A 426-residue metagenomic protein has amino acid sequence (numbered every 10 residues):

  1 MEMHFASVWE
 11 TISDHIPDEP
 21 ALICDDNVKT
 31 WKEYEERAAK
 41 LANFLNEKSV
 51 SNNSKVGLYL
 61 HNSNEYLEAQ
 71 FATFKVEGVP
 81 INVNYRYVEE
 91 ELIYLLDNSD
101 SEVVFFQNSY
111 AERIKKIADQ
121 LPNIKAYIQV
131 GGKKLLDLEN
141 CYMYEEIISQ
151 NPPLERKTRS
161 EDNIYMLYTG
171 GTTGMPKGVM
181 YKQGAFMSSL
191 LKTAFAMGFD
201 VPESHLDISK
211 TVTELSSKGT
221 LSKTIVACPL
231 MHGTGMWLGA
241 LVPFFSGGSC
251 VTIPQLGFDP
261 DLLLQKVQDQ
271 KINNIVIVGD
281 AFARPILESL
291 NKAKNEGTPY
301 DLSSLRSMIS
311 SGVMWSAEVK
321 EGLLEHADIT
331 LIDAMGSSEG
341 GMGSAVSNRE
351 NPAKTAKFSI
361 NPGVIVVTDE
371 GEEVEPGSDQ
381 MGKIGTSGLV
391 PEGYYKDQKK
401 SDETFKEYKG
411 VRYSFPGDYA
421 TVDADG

Functional and structural regions predicted by a protein language model:
D18-S63, F71, V88-I93: Conserved AMP-binding/adenylate-forming core of the ANL superfamily
D26, R113-E161, G170, G184-M187 (+1 more regions): ANL superfamily adenylate-forming
E47-K48, K75-E146: Structural core segment of the AMP-binding/adenylate-forming
Y59, G385-G426: Conserved ATP-binding/catalytic segment of the ANL
N151-Y168, G174-M175, T213-K223: Conserved pre-ATP/AMP-binding loop-to-beta segment of ANL
G171, S246, I272-I277, L287-A353 (+2 more regions): Gly/Ser/Thr-rich phosphate-binding loop
S189-A227, M231-V276, S289, A293-K294: Conserved AMP-binding/adenylation subdomain of ANL enzymes
I365-T386, T421-D425: Conserved beta-loop-beta connector loops within the AMP-binding
